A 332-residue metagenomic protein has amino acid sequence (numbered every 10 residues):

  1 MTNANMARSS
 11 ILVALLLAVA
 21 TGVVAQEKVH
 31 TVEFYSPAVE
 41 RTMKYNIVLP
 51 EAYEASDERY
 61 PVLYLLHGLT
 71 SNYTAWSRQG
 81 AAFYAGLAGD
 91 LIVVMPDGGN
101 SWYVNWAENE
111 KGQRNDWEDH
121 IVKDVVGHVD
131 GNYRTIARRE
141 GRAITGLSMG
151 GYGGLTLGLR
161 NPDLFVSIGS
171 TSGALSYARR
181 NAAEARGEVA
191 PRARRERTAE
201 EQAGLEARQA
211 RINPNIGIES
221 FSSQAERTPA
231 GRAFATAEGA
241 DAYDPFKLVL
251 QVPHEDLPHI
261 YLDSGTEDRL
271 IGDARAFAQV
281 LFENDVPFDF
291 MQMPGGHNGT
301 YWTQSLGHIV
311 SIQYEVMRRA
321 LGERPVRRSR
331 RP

Functional and structural regions predicted by a protein language model:
M1-L12: Bacterial N-terminal signal peptides that target proteins for export
A20-T21: N-terminal signal peptide c-region/cleavage motif recognized by signal peptidases
Q26-P332: Non-catalytic cap/lid and distal C-terminal segments of serine-dependent acyl enzymes
